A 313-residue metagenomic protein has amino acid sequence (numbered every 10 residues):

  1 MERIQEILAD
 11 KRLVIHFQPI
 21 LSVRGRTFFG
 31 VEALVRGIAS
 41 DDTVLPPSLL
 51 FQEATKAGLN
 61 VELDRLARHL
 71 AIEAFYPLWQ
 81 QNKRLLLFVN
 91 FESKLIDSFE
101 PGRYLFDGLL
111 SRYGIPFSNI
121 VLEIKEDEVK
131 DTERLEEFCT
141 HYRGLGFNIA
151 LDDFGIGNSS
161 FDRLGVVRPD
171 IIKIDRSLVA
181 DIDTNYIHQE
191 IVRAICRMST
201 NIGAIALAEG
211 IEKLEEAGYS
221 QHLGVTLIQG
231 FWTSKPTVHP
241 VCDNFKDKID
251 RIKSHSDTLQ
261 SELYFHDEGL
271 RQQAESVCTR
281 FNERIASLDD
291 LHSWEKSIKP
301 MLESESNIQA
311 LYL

Functional and structural regions predicted by a protein language model:
M1-I7, R12, Q18, S22-T27 (+4 more regions): EAL-family c-di-GMP phosphodiesterase catalytic domain
M1-Q5, A9-D10, V14-I15, A54-G58 (+3 more regions): Intrinsically disordered, low-complexity terminal regulatory regions
M1-Y113: Bacterial c-di-GMP phosphodiesterase EAL domain
K11, F29, N82, I115-S118 (+3 more regions): Structured loop/turn residues at beta-strand edges in well-structured enzyme cores
S40-R65, I96-P101, S111-L145, S177-R197 (+2 more regions): EAL-type cyclic di-GMP phosphodiesterase domain
N82-L87, I115-I120, L145-N148, D170 (+2 more regions): Short, well-ordered coil/turn segments that N-cap beta-strands
